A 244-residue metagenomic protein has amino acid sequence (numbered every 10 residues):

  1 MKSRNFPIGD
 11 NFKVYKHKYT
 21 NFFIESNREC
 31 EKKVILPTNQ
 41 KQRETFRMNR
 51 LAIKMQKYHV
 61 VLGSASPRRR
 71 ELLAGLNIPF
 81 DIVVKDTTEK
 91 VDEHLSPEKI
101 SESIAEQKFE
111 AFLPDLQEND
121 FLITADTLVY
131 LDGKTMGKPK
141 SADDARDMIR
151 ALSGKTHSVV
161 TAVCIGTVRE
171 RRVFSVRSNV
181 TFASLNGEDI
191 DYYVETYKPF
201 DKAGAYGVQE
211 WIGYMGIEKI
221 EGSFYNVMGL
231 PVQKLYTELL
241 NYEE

Functional and structural regions predicted by a protein language model:
M1-F12: Extreme N-terminal basic, low-complexity initiation segments that serve as generic localization/processing leaders
S3, F22-E25, P37-T38: Ser/Thr/Pro/Gly-rich low-complexity, intrinsically disordered segments
Y15-Y19, Q40-Q42: Low-complexity, intrinsically disordered or signal/transmembrane-proximal segments
I35-R47: Short, Lys/Arg-enriched N-terminal segments with co-localized hydrophobic residues within the first ~10-30 amino acids
N49-L51, Q56-V61, L95-E244: Anionic-ligand binding patches
H59-V83, Q233, Y242: N-terminal G-site helix/loop of the GST-like fold
N77-H94, R171-R177: Short glycine-rich, Thr/Ser-proximal phosphate-binding strand/loop in the N-terminal lobe of ATP-dependent enzymes
